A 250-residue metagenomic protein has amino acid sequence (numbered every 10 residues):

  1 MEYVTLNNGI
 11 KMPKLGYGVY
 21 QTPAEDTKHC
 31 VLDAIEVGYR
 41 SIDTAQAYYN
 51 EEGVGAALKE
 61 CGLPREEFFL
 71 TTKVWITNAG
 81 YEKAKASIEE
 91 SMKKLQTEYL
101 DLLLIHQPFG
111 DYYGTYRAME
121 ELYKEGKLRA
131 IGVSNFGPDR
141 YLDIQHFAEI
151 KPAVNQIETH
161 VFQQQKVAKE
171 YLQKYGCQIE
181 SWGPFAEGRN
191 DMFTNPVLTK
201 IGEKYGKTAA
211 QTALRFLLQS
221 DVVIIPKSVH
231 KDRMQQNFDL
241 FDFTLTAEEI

Functional and structural regions predicted by a protein language model:
M1-F68, F185: N-terminal binding-site loop/beta-alpha segment at the start of enzyme catalytic domains that lines or forms
M1-V4, E52-K59, I88-E90, P138-Y141 (+1 more regions): Alpha-helical scaffolding within the catalytic cores of extracellular/periplasmic polymer-degrading hydrolases
N7, D33, G55-E67, E89-Q96 (+3 more regions): Acidic (Asp/Glu)-rich catalytic clusters
T22-E25, T44-G53, T77-E82, P108-Y113 (+2 more regions): Acidic-and-aromatic substrate-binding clefts and catalytic sites of carbohydrate-active enzymes
T22-I35, A79-L95, G114, D139-L142 (+1 more regions): Short, acidic/polar
Y39, T97-L100, L128, P152: A structural motif
K73-E121: Glycine/small-residue-rich loop that forms an oxyanion/phosphate-binding "nest" at active or ligand-binding sites
Q107-I250: Beta/alpha (TIM)-barrel catalytic core signal, keyed to glycine-rich beta->alpha loops juxtaposed to Asp/Glu that bind
